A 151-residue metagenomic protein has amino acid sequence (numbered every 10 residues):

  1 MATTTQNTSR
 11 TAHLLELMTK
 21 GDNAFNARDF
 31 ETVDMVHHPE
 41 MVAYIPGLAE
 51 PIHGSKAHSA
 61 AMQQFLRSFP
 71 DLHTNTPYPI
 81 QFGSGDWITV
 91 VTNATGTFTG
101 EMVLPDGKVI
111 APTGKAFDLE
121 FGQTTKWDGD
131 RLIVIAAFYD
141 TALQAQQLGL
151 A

Functional and structural regions predicted by a protein language model:
A2-A151: C-terminal and inter-domain tail/linker signature
